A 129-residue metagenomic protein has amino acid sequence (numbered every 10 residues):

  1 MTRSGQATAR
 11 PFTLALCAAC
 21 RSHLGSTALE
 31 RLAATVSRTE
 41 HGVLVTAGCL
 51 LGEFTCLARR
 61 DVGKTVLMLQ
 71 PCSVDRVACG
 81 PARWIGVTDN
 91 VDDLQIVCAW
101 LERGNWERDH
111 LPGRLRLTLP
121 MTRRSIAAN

Functional and structural regions predicted by a protein language model:
M1-R10, M121-N129: Short, low-complexity, intrinsically disordered N-terminal peptides in bacterial proteins
T2-L57, I96-A99: Small-residue-enriched alpha-helical segments and adjacent helix-cap loops that form tight helix-helix packing
R38-H41, Q70, P112: Glycine-rich loops and low-complexity Gly/Arg-rich segments that provide flexible linkers or classic glycine-based
F54-Q95: Mid-chain, well-packed structural core segment of small domains
G80-N129: C-terminal binding/interaction regions
